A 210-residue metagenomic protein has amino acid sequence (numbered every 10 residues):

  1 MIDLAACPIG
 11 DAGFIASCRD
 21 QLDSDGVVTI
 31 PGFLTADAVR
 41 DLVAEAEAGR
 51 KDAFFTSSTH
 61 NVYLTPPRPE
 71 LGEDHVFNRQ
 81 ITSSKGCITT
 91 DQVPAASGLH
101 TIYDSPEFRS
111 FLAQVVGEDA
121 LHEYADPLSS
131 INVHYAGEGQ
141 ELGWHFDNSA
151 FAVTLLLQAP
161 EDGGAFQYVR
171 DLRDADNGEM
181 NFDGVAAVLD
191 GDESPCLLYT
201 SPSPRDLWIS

Functional and structural regions predicted by a protein language model:
M1-S17, D23, G32-E107: Non-heme Fe(II)-dependent double-stranded beta-helix
T29-G32, E123-A125: A structural signal for short, well-ordered beta-strand segments and their strand-loop junctions that often border
P31-G32, R79, Y135, R170: Pocket-edge structural micro-motifs
K51, F55, L121, L207-I209: Secondary-structure boundary/capping residues
Q92-H100, R109-S201: Catalytic core of non-heme Fe(II) oxygenases with the double-stranded beta-helix
Y199-I209: Single conserved hydrophobic/aromatic residue that forms the stacking wall/gate of nucleotide- or nucleobase-binding
